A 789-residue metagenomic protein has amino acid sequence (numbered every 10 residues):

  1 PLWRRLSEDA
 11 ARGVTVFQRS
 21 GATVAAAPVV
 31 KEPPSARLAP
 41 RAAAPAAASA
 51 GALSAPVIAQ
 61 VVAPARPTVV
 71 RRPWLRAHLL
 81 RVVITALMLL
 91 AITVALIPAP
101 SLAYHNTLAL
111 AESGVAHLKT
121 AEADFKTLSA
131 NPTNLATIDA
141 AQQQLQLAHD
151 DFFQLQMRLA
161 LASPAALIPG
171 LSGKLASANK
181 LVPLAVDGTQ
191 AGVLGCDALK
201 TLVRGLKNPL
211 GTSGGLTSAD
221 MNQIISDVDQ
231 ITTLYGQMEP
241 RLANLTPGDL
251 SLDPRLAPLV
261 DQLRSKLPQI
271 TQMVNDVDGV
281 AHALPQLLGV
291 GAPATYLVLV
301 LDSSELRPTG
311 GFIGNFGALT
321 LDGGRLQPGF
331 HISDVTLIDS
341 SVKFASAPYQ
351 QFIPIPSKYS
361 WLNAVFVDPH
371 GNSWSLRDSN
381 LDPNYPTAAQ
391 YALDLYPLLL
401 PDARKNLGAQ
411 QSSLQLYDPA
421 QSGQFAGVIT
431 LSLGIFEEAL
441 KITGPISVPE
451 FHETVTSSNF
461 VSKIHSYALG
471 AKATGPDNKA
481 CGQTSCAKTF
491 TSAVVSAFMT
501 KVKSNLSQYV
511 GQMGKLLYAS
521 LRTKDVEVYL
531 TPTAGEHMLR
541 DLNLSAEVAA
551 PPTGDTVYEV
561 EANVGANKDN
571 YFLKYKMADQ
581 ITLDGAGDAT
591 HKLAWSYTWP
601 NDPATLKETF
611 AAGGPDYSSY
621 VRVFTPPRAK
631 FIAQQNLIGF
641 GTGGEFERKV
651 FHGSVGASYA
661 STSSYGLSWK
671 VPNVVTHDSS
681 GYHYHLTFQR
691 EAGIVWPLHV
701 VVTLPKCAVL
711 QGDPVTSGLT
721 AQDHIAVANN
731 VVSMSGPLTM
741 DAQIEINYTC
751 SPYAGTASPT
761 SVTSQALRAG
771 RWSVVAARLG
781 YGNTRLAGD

Functional and structural regions predicted by a protein language model:
L2-D9, G13-V24, P33-A43, I58-V62 (+2 more regions): Non-catalytic, solvent-exposed segments at the cell envelope interface
A586, S658-T662, N729-I744, G770: Solvent-exposed, conformationally flexible loop/turn segments
A629, V715-L719, I725: Small-residue (G/S/T/A) turn/hinge positions that recur once per unit in extracellular repeat modules
A708-P714: Surface-exposed interfaces of beta-sheet-rich extracellular modules
I746-C750: Conserved "repeat-terminator" motif of extracellular CCP/Sushi domains
A757, V762-R778: Long, low-complexity repeat tracts used as extracellular stalks/passenger repeats and O-glycosylation platforms
A787-D789: Short, solvent-exposed mixed-charge patches
